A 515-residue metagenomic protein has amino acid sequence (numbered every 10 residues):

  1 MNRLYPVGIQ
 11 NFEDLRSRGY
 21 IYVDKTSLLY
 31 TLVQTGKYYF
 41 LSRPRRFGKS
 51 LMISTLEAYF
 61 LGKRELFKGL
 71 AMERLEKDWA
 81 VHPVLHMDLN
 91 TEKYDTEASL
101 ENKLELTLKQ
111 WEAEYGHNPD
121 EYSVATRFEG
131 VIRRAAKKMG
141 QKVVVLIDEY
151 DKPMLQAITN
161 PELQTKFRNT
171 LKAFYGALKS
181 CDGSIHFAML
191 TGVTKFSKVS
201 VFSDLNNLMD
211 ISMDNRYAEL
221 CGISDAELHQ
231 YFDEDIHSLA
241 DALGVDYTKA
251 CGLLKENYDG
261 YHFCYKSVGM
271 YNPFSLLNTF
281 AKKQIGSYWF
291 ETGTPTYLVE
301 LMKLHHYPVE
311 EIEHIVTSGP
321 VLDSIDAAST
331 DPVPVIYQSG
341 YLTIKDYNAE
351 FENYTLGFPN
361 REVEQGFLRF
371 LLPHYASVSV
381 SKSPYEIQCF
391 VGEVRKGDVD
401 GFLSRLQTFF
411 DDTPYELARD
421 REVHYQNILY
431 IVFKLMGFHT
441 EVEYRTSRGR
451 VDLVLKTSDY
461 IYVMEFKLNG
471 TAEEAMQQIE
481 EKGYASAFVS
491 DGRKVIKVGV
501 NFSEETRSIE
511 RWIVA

Functional and structural regions predicted by a protein language model:
M1-R421, M436: Phosphate-binding site recognition
A135-M139, V432-S458: Active-site metal-binding core of divalent-cation-utilizing nuclease and nuclease-like domains
V144, Y460-Y462, I496: Structural motif
Q164-N169, L468-A485: Mg2+/Mn2+-dependent nuclease catalytic core
F174-C181, P334-L342, Y430-K434, Q478-V498: Metal-dependent nuclease catalytic cores in nucleic-acid-processing enzymes, especially RNase H-like/related
L429, V451-L468, K482: Conserved catalytic cores of phosphodiester-cleaving nucleases, focusing on short active-site segments
A487, D491-A515: Domain-level recognition of nuclease-like catalytic cores that cleave nucleotide substrates
